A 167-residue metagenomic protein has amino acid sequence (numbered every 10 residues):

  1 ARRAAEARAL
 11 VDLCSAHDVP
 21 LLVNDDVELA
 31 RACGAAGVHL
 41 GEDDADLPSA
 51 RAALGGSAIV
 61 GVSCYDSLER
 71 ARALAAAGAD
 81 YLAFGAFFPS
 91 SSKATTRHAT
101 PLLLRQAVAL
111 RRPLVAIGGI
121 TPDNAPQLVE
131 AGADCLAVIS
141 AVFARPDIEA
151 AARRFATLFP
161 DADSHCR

Functional and structural regions predicted by a protein language model:
R3-L22, A45-D66, T95-P122, F155-D163: Alpha-helix-loop-beta-strand connector modules within alpha/beta enzyme cores
A7-A9, A30, F84-G85: A generic short-segment signal for beta-strand/edge and adjacent turn/coil regions
D12-S15, R31-H39, R70, F88-S91: Short acidic/polar alpha-helix capping motifs at helix-coil junctions
L21-A36, D66-G78, A109-A116, I120-V138 (+1 more regions): Catalytic cores of alpha/beta
L22-V23, H39-L40, V62-S63, A144: Conserved SAM-binding loop
E42-A50, A83-T95, A125-L158: Glycine-rich phosphate-binding active-site loops on the catalytic face of alpha/beta enzymes
G61, Y65-K93: Histidine/lysine/aspartate-rich catalytic loop segments that bind and position anionic ligands
